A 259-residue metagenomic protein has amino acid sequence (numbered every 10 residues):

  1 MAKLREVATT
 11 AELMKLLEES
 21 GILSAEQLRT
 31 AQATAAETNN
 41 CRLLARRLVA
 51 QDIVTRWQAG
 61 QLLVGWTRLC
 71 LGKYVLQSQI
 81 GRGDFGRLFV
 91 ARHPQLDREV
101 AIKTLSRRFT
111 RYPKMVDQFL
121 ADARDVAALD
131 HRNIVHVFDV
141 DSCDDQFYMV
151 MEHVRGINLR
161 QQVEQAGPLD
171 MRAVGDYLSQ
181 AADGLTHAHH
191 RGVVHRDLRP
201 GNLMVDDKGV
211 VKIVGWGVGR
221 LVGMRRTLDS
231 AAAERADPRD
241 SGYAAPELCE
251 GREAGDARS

Functional and structural regions predicted by a protein language model:
M1-R107, R111, V116-D117: Non-catalytic accessory regions
G65-S259: Conserved ATP-binding/catalytic core of the eukaryotic-like protein kinase fold, especially serine/threonine kinases
